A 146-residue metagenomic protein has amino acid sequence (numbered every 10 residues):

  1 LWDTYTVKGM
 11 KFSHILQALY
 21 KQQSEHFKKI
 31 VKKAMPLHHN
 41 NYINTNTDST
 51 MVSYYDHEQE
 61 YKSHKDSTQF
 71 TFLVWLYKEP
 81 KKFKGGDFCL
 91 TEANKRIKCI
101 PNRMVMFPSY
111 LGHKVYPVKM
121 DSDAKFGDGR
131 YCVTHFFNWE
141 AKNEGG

Functional and structural regions predicted by a protein language model:
L1-H38: Non-heme Fe(II)/2-oxoglutarate
L37-N41, Q59-K62: Short helix-to-loop capping/linker segments positioned immediately adjacent to catalytic or ligand/cofactor-binding
N41-Y54: A short glycine-rich, His/Asp/Glu-containing loop-to-beta-strand
D48, Q59-Y61, A93, P101: Residue-level marker for the onset of beta-strands and adjacent loop->beta junctions in well-ordered domains
M51-D66: Conserved short histidine dyad/triad with adjacent acidic residue
T68, K78-G146: Catalytic core of Fe(II)/2-oxoglutarate
F72-L73: Eukaryotic charged/polar low-complexity linker/IDR segments
